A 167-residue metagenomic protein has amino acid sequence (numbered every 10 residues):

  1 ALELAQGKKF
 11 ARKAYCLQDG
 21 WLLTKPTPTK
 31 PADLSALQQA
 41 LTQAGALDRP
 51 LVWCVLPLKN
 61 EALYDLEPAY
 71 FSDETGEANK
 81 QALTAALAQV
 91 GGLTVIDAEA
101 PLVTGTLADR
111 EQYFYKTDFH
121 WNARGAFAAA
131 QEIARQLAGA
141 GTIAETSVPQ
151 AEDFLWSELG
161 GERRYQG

Functional and structural regions predicted by a protein language model:
A1-G167: Extracellular glycan-modifying ectodomains
